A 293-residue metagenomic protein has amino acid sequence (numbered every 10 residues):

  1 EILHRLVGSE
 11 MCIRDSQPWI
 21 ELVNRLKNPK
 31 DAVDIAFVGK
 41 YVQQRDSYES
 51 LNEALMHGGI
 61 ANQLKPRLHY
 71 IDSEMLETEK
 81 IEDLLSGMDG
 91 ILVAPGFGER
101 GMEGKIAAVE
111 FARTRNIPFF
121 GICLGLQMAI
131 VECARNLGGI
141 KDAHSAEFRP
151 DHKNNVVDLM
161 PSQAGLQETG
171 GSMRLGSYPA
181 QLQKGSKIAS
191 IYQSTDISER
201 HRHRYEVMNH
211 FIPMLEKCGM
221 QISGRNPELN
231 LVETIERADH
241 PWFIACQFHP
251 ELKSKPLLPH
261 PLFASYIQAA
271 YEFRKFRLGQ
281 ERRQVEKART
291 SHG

Functional and structural regions predicted by a protein language model:
E1-G8, C12: Single conserved hydrophobic/aromatic residue that forms the stacking wall/gate of nucleotide- or nucleobase-binding
E10-R25: Flexible nucleotide-interacting loop at or near the entrance of a catalytic core
W19-V23, L166, M208: Glycine-rich, charged/polar anion/phosphate-binding loops that engage phosphate groups from diverse ligands
E21-N24, V33-F119, R237: Phosphate-binding active sites in nucleotide-utilizing proteins
R25-P29, I81-D83, R100, F148 (+3 more regions): Replace "in large, NTP-powered and nucleic-acid-processing enzymes" with "in large, NTP-powered factors and other
V42-R45, L76-T78, E99-G101, Q127-I130 (+3 more regions): Flexible loop/turn segments at secondary-structure boundaries
E53, L175, P179, Q183-G293: C-terminal and late-domain segments of enzyme folds
L84-Y178, G185-K187, P256, F263-R274: Cysteine-nucleophile active-site neighborhood
